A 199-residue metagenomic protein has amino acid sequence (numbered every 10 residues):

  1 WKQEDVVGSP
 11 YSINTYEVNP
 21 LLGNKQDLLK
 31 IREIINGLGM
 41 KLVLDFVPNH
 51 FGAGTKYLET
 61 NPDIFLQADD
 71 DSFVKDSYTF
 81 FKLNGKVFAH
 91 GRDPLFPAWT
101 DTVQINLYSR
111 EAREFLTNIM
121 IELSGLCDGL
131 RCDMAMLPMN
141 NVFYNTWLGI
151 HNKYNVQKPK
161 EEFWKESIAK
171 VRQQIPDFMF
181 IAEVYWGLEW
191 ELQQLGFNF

Functional and structural regions predicted by a protein language model:
W1-F199: Active-site and adjacent substrate-binding regions of carbohydrate-active enzymes
